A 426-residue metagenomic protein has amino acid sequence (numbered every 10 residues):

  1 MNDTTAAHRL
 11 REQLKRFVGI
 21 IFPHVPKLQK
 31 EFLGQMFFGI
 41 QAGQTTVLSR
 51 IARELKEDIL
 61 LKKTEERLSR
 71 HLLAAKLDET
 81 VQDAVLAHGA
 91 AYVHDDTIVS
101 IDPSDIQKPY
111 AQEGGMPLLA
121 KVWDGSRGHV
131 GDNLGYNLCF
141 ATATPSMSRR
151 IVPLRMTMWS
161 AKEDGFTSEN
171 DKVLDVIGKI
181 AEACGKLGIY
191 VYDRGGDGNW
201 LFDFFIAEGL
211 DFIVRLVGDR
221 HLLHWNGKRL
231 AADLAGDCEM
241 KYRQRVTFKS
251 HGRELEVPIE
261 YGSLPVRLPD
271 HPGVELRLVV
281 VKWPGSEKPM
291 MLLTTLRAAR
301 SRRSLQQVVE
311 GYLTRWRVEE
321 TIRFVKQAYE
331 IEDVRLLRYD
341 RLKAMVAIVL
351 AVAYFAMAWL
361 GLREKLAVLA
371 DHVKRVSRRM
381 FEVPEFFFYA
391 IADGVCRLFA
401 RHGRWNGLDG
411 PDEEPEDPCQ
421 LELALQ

Functional and structural regions predicted by a protein language model:
M1-A42, A84, K108-Q112, T144-Q426: Single, function-defining residue in the core of a domain
H8, R50, L60, E113-M116: Noncatalytic, typically N-terminal accessory segments of nucleic acid-processing enzymes and closely related
F17-E79, P145: Short, positively charged, Gly/Tyr-enriched micro-motifs that form contact patches at catalytic or ligand/partner
F37, E65-S148, E260: Active-site-proximal, Lys/Arg-enriched surface segment that forms a nucleic-acid-binding/basic interface patch
G43, L60, N133-G135, K343: Generic, well-ordered alpha-helical segments
S49, Y136-C139, D171-D175: Short, contiguous clusters of charged residues that form electrostatic/catalytic patches at enzyme active sites, used
